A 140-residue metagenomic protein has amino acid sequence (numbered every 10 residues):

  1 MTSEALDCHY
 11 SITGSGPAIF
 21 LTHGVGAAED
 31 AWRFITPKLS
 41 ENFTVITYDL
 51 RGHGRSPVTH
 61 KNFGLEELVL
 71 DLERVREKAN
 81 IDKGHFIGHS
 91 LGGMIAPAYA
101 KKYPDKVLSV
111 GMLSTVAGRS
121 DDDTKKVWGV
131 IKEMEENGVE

Functional and structural regions predicted by a protein language model:
S3-A5, G14-G16, E41, E77-K83 (+1 more regions): Active-site acidic short loop of glycosyltransferases
L6-V58: Conserved HGGG/HGGXW glycine-rich cap/lid loop of the alpha/beta-hydrolase fold
A27, G52, G93, A117-G118: Active-site micro-motifs of SAM-dependent methyltransferase domains
D49, H85, L108-G111: Residue in the alpha/beta-hydrolase core beta-strand immediately N-terminal to the catalytic nucleophile
E66-G84: Conserved acidic catalytic loop of the alpha/beta-hydrolase fold
G88, G92, A96: Gly/Ala-rich beta-loop-alpha elbow adjacent to hydrolase catalytic centers
P97-K102, L108-G138: Flexible "cap/lid" loop of the alpha/beta hydrolase fold
